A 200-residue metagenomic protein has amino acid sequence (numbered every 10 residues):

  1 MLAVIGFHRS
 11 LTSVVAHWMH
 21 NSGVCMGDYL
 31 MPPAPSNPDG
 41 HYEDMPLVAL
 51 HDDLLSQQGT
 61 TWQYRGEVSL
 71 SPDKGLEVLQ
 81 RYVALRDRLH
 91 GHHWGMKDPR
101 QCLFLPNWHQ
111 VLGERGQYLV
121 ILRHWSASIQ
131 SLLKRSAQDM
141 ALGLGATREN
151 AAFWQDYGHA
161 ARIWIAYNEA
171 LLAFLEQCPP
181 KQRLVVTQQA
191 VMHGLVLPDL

Functional and structural regions predicted by a protein language model:
M1-V78: PAPS-dependent sulfotransferase catalytic core
E43-L50, K74-R81, D156, A160 (+2 more regions): Alpha-helical structural motif
S69-H90, W94: Alpha-helix-centered segments that form part of catalytic cores
D87-L200: PAPS-dependent sulfotransferase catalytic domain
